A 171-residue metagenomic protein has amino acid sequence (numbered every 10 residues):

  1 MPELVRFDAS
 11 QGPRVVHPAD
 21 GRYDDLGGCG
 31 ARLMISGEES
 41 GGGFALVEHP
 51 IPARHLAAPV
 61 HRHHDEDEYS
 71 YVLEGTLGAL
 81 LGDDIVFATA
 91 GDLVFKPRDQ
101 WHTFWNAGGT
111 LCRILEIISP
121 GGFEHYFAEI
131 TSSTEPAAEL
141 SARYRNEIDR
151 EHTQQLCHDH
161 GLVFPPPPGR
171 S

Functional and structural regions predicted by a protein language model:
A19-V60, E66-D67, I117: A short glycine-rich, His/Asp/Glu-containing loop-to-beta-strand
E39-G42, P52-L56, T76-L77, I85 (+2 more regions): Short, charged/polar surface micro-motifs in flexible loops or helix N-caps
P52-H55, G91, D99, G109: Tight coil/turn sites that cap or link beta-strands
L56, H63, L77, S133 (+1 more regions): Hydrophobic small-molecule pocket/channel-lining residues, especially in calycin-type beta-barrels
D65-L77, G82: Glycine- and acidic-residue-biased ligand/ion/polar-headgroup-sensing regions
D83-W101: Short acidic-glycine-tyrosine-enriched beta hairpin
R98-E124: Ligand-binding loop in jelly-roll beta-barrel domains
A128-S171: Acidic/histidine-enriched, glycine/proline-rich intrinsically disordered or flexible terminal extensions
